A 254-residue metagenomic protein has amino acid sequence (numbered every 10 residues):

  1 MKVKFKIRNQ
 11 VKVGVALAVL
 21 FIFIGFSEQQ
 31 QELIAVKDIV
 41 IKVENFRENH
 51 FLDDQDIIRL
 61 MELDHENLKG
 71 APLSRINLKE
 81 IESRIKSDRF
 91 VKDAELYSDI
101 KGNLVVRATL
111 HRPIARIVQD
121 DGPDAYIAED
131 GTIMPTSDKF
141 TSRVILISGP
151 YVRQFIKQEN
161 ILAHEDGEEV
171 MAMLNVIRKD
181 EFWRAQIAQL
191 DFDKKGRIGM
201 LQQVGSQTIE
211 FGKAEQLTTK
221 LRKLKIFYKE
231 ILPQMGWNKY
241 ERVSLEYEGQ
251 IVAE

Functional and structural regions predicted by a protein language model:
M1-N45, H50, D54-D56, M61-S87 (+1 more regions): Charged, solvent-exposed interaction patches on well-folded alpha/beta domains that mediate macromolecular contacts
